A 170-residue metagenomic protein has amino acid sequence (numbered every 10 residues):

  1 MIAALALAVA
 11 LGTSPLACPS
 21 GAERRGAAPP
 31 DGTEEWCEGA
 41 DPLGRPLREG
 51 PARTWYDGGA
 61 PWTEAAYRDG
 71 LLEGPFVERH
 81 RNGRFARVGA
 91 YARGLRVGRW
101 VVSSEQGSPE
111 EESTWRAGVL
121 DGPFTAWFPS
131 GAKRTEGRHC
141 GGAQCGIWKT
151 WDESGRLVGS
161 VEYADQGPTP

Functional and structural regions predicted by a protein language model:
I2-P170: Glycine/tyrosine- and acidic-biased, solvent-exposed loop/turn segments at the edges of beta-strands
